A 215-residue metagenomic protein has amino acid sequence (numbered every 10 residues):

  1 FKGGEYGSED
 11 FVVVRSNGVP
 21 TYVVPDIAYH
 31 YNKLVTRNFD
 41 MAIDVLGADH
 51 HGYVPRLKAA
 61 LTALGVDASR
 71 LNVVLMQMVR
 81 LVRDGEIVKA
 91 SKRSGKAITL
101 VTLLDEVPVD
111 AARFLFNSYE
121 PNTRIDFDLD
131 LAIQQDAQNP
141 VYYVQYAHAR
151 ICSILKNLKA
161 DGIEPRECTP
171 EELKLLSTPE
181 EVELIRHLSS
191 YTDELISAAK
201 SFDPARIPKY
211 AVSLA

Functional and structural regions predicted by a protein language model:
F1-A215: Non-catalytic interaction-recognition regions
